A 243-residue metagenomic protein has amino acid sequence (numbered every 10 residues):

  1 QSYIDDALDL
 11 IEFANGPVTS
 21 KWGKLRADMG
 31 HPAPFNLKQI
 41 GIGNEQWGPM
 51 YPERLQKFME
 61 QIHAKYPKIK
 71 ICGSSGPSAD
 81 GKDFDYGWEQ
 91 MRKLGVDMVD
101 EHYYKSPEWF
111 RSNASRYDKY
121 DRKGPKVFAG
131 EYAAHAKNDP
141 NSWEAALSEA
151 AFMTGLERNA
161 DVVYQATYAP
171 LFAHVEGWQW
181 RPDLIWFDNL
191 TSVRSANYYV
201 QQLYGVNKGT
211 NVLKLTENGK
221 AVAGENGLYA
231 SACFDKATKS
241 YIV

Functional and structural regions predicted by a protein language model:
Y3, V18-K21, Q46-P52, G76-D83 (+1 more regions): Acidic-and-aromatic substrate-binding clefts and catalytic sites of carbohydrate-active enzymes
Y3-N15: Carboxylate/His-rich catalytic cores and anion/metal-binding grooves
L10, I40, V99, A166 (+2 more regions): Conserved, mostly hydrophobic/aromatic
V18-Y51, A129-Y132: Active-site groove signature of glycoside hydrolases
W22-G30, H63-D83, K126-K137, V162-A173: Aromatic-lined carbohydrate-recognition surfaces of secreted/lumenal glycan-active proteins
P32, G76-E108, A173-W180: Substrate-binding cleft/loops of secretory-pathway carbohydrate-active enzymes
G48-P49, E53, E60, A64-C72 (+1 more regions): Glycoside hydrolase catalytic-domain groove-lining segments
G124-S231, K236-K239: Aromatic/acidic polysaccharide-binding cleft in carbohydrate-active enzymes
